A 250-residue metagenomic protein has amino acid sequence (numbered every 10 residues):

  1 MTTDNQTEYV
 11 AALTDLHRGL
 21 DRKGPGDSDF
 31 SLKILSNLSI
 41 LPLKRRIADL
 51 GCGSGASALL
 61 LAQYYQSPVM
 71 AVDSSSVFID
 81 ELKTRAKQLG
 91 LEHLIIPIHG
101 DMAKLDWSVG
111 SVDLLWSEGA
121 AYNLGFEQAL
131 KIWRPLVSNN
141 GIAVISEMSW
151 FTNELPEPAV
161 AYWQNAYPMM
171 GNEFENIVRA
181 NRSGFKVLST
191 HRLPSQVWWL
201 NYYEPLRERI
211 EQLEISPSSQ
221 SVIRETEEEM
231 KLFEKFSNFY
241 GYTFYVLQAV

Functional and structural regions predicted by a protein language model:
G24-L43: Conserved alpha-helix/loop element of class I SAM-dependent methyltransferases that forms part of the SAM/SAH-binding
A48, S54-K104: Class I SAM-dependent methyltransferase SAM/SAH-binding core
L105-L114: A short acidic, Gly/Pro-enriched loop at the edge of an enzyme's catalytic core that lines a small-molecule cofactor
L114-E127: A short SAM/SAH-binding and catalytic strip from SAM-dependent methyltransferases
Q128-I142: A short glycine-rich, Lys/Arg-flanked "PGG" loop and its adjoining helix->strand segment in the class I
M148-Y167: Short, glycine-/aromatic-enriched active-site segment of Class I SAM-dependent methyltransferases
M169-G184: Short alpha-helix
H191-V250: Conserved Class I S-adenosyl-L-methionine
